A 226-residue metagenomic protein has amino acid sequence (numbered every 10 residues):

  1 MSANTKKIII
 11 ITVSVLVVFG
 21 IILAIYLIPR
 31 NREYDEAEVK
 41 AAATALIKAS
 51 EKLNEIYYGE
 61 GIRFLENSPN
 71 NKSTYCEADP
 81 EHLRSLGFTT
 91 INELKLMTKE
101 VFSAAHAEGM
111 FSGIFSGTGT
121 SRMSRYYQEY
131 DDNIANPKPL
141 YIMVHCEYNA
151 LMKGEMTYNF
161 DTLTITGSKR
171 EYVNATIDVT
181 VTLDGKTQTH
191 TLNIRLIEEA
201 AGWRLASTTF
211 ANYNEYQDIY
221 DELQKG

Functional and structural regions predicted by a protein language model:
M1-S50: Gram-positive cell-envelope targeting signals
T5, R170-Y172, A200: Residue-level signal for tight coil/turn positions that link beta-strands
I9-T12, L27, L83, Y126 (+1 more regions): Extended hydrophobic/Leu-rich segments
E38-Y141: Core segments of small alpha/beta cavity-forming domains
S121-T182: Surface-exposed, charged secondary-structure patches
T176, T187-K225: Short beta-strand edge/turn micro-motifs at domain boundaries
